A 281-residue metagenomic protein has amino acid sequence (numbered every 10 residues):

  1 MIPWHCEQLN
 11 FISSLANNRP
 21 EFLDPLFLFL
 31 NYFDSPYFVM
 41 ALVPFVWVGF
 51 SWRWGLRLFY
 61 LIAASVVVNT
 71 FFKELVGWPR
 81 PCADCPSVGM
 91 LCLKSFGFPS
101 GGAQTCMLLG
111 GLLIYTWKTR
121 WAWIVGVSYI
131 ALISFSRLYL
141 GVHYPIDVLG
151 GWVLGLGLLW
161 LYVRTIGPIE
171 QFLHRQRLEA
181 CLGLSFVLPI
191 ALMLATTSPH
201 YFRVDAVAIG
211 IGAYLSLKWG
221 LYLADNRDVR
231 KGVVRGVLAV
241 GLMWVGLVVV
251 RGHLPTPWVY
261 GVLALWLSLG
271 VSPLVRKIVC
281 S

Functional and structural regions predicted by a protein language model:
M1-F38, N69-S95, L223-L242, R251-S281: N-terminal transmembrane-helix/juxtamembrane module of multi-pass inner/ER membrane proteins
R19, L61, Y201: Charged, low-complexity surface patches
F27, L42-V43, L56, V66 (+1 more regions): Membrane-embedded catalytic cores of phosphoryl/pyrophosphoryl-handling enzymes
Y37-V46: First transmembrane helix
F45-S65: Interfacial segments of alpha-helical transmembrane regions
